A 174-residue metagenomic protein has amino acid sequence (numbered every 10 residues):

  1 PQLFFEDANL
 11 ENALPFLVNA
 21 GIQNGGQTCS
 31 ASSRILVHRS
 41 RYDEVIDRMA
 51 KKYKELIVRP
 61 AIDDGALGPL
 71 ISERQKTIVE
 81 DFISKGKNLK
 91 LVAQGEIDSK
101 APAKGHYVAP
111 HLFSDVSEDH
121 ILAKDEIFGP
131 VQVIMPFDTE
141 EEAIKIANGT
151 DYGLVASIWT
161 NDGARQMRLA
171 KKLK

Functional and structural regions predicted by a protein language model:
P1-S117, K145-I146: ALDH superfamily catalytic-core signature
L3, K100, Y107-K174: Conserved C-terminal structural/oligomerization subdomain of aldehyde/semialdehyde dehydrogenase
